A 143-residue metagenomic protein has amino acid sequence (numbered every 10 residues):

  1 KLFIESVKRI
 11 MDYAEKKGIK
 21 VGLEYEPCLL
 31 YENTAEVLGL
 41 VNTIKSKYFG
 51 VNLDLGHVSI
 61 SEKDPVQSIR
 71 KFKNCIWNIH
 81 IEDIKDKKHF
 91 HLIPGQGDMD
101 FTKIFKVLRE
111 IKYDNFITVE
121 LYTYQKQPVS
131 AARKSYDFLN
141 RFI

Functional and structural regions predicted by a protein language model:
K1-G50: Active-site acidic/histidine proton-transfer and metal-coordination neighborhood in alpha/beta enzyme cores
F3, V21, D54, I79 (+3 more regions): Conserved, mostly hydrophobic/aromatic
I4, K8-M11, E15, L38 (+6 more regions): A structural alpha-helix within SAM-dependent methyltransferase catalytic domains
M11-K16, N78-D83, Y113-F116, N140: Short amphipathic alpha-helical segments, especially helix-boundary/capping motifs
G18-G22, Y48-N52, I76-N78, K87 (+1 more regions): Structural preference for beta-strand elements that scaffold enzyme active sites
L23-P27, L55, L121-T123: Short glycine-centered, acidic/aromatic-flanked micro-motifs in structured strand/loop junctions that mark active-site
T34-L38, H57-D114, Y122-S130: Gly/Pro-rich active-site loop or hairpin
P128-I143: C-terminal helical cap(s) of enzyme catalytic domains, especially alpha/beta-barrels
